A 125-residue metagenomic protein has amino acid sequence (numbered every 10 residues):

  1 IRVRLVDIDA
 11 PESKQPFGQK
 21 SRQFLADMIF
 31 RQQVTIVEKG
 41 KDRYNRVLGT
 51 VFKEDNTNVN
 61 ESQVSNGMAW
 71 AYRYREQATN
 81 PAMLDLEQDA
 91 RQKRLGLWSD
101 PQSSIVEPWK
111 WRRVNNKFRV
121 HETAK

Functional and structural regions predicted by a protein language model:
I1-K125: Small beta-barrel nucleic-acid-binding modules, primarily SNase/OB-fold domains and secondarily Tudor-like barrels
